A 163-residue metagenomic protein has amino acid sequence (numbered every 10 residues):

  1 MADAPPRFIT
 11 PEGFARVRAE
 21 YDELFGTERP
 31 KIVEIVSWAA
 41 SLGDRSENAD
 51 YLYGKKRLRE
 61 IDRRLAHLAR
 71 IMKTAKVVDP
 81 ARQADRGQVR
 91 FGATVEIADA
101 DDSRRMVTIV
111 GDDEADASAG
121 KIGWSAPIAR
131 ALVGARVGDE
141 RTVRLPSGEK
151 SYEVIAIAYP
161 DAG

Functional and structural regions predicted by a protein language model:
M1-A66, P160-G163: Helix-rich terminal scaffold detector
A4, A19, S46, M72-K73 (+3 more regions): Residue-level signal for pocket-adjacent positions within structured domains
K31, K55-K56, K73-K76, K121 (+1 more regions): Context-gated lysine
V36-S37, R70-T74, A126-P127, G163: Juxtamembrane/interface motifs at transmembrane-helix termini
A40-G43, M72, L132: Hydrophobic residues in alpha-helical segments
R45, R64-Q83: Structured, basic alpha/beta domains of bacterial-type, RNA-associated proteins
V78-A158: Non-DNA-binding regulatory cores of transcription-related proteins, predominantly C-terminal effector-binding
